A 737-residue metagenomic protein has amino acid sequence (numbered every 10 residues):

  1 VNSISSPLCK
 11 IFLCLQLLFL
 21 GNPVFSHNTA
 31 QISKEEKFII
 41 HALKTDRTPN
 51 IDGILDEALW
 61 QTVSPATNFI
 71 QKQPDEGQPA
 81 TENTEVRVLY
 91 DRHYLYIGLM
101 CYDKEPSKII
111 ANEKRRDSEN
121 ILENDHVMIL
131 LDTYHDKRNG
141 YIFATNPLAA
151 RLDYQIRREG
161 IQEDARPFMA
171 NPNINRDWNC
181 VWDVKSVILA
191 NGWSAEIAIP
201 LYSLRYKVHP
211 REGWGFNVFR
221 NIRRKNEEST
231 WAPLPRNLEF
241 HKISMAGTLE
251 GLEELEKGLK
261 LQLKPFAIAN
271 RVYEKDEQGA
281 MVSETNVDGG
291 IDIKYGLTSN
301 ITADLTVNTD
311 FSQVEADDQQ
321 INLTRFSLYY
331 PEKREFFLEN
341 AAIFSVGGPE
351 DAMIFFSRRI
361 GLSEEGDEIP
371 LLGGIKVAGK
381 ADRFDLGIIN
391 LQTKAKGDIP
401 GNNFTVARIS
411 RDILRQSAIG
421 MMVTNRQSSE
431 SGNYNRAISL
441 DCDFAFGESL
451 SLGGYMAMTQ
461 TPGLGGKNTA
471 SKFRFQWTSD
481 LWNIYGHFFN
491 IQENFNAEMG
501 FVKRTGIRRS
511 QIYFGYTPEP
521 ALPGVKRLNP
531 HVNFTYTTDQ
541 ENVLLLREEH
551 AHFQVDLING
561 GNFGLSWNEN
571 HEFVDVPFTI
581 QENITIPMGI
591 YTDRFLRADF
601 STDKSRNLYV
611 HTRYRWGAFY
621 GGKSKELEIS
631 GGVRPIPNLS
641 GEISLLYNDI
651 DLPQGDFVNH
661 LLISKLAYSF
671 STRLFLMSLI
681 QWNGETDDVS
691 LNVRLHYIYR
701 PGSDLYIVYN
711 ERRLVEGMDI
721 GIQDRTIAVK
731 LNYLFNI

Functional and structural regions predicted by a protein language model:
V1-F12: Bacterial N-terminal signal peptides that target proteins for export
K10-P23: Bacterial N-terminal signal peptides
S26-R411, G420: Structural preference for beta-rich elements and adjacent junctions enriched in aromatics
N146, G160, P233, Q319-T324 (+4 more regions): Short secondary-structure boundary/capping segments
R205-E212, E253-K260, N300, R383 (+7 more regions): Short loop/turn motifs that connect adjacent beta-strands in outer-membrane beta-barrel proteins
R236-E256, T393-A445, F563-G617, E626 (+1 more regions): Outer-membrane beta-barrel transmembrane domain signature of Gram-negative proteins, especially the mid-to-C-terminal
P265, V287-I293, I301, V307 (+8 more regions): Extended, hydrophobic alpha-helical segments in both membrane/secreted and soluble proteins
P370, G453-I737: Exposed, low-structure sequence patches enriched in small/polar residues
